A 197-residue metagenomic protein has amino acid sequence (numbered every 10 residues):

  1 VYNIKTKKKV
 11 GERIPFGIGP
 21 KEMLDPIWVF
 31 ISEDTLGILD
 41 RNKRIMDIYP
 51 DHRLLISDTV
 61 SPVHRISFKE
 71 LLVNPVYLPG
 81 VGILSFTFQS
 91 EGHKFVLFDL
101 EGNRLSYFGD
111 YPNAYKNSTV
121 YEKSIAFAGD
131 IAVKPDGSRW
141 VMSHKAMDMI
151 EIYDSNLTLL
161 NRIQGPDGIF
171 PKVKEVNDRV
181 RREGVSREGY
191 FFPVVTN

Functional and structural regions predicted by a protein language model:
V1, I38-K43, S85-S90, K134 (+1 more regions): Conserved beta-strand positions in repeat-built beta-propeller and related beta-rich domains
Y2-F16, D47-I66, V96-K116, I152-V185: Surface-exposed loop/turn elements that mediate protein-protein interactions on large endomembrane-trafficking
K8-G37, R41-N42, H64-I66: Blade-loop segments of beta-propeller domains
G19-M23, A114-D130, P171-T196: Extracytoplasmic beta-rich repeat domains
I27-I31, N74-G80, S124-D136, Y190-N197: Structural signature of eukaryotic scaffold interfaces centered on beta-propeller domains
S32, R41-N42, P79-G80, E91 (+4 more regions): Short loop/turn segments that connect beta-strands within the blades of beta-propeller domains, predominantly WD40
N42-F86: Asp-box/WD-like beta-propeller blade repeats and closely related beta-sheet repeat scaffolds
I125-R162: Hydrophobic, aromatic-enriched interface-forming segments
